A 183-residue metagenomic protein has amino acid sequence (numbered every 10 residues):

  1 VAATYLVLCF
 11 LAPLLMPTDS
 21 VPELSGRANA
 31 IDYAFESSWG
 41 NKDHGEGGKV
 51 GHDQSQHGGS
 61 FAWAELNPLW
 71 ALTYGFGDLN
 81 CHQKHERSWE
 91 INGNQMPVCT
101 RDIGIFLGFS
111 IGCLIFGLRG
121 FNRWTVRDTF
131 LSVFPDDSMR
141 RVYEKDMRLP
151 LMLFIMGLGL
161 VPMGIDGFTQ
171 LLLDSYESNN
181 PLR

Functional and structural regions predicted by a protein language model:
V1-D19: Hydrophobic secretory-pathway targeting helix
T4-C9, L79, G108-G112, K145-D174: Small-polar-interrupted transmembrane alpha-helices in polytopic inner-membrane proteins
M16-E23, R87-P97, G164-R183: Interfacial helix-loop-helix junctions of multi-pass membrane proteins
P17-M96: Extracytosolic (periplasmic/ER-lumenal) interhelical loops and adjacent juxtamembrane/interface segments of multi-pass
Q95-S110, R183: Membrane-interface loop-to-helix entry segments
I103-R123: Membrane-interfacial alpha-helical segments at the cytosolic side of multi-pass membrane proteins
R123-L149: Membrane-interfacial, low-structure loops and terminal tails that flank and connect transmembrane helices in multi-pass
